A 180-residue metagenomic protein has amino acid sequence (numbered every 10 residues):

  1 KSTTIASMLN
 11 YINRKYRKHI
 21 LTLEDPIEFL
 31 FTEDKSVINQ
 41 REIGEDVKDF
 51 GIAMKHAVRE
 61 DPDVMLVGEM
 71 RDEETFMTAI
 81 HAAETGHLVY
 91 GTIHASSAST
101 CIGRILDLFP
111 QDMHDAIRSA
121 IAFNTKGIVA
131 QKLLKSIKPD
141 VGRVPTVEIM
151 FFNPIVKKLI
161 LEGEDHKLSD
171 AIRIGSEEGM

Functional and structural regions predicted by a protein language model:
K1-M180: Short, flexible helix-loop junctions that flank or precede catalytic/ligand sites
